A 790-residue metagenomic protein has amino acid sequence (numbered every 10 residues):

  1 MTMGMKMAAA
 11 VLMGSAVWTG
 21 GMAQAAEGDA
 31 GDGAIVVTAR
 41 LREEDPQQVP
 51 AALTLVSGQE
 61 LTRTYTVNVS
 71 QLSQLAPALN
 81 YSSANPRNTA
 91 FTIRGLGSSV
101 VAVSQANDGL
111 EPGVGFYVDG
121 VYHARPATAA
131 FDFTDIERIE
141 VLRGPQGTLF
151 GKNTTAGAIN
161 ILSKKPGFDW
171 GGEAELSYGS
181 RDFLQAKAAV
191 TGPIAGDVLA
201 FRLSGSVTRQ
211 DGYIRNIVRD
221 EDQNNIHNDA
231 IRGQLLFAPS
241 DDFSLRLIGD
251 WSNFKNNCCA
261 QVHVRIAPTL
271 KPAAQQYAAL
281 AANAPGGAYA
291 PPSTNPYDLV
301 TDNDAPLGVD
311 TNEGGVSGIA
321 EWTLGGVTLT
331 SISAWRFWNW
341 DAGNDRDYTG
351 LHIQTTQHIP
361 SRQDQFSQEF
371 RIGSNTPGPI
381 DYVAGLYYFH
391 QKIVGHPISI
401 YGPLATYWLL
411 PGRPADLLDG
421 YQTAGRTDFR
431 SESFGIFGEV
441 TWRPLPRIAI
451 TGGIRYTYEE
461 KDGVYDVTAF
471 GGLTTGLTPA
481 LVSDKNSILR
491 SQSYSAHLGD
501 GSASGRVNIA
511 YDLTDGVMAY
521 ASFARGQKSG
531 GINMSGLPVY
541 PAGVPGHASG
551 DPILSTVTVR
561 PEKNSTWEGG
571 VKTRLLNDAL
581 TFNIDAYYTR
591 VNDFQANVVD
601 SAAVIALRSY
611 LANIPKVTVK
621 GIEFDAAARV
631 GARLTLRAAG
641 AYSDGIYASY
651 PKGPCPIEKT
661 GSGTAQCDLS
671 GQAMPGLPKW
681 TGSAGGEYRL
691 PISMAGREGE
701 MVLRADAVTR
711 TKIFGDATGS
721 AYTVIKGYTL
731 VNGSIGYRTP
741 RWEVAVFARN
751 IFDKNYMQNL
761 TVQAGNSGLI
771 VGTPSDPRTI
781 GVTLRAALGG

Functional and structural regions predicted by a protein language model:
G28-D169, G569: Acidic, small-polar-rich N-terminal luminal/periplasmic segments of exported/outer-membrane proteins
E111-G113, R125, F133-R143, T148-I217 (+6 more regions): Outer-membrane beta-barrel translocator/receptor signature
I214-D222, C258-D302, D345-T356, I398-R426 (+6 more regions): Solvent-exposed loop segments that connect transmembrane elements
D220, I226-Y382, F389-Q391, T581: Outer-membrane beta-barrel domain signature, strongest for Gram-negative TonB-dependent receptors and also present
L236-S240, I372-N375, Y387-F389, T427-R590 (+1 more regions): Structural signature of Gram-negative outer-membrane beta-barrels, strongest in the C-terminal barrel of TonB-dependent
I319-N344, D512-A524, K528, M534-S535 (+8 more regions): Membrane-embedded beta-barrel scaffold of Gram-negative outer-membrane proteins
Y382-V383, I450, T581-R590, Y610-D716 (+1 more regions): Gram-negative outer-membrane beta-barrel transporters
A707-T718, Y737-G790: C-terminal beta-signal and adjacent terminal beta-strands/loops of Gram-negative outer-membrane beta-barrel proteins
